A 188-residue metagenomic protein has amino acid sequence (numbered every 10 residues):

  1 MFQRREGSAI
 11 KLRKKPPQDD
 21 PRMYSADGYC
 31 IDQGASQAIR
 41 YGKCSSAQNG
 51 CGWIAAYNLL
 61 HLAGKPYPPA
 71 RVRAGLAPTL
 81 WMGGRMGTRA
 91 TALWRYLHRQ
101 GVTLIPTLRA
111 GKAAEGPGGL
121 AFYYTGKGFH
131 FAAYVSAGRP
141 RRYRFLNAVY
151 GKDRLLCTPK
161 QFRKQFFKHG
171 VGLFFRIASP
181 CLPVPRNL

Functional and structural regions predicted by a protein language model:
M1-M82: Active-site-adjacent structural segments surrounding the nucleophilic cysteine of cysteine proteases and isopeptidases
H61, P66, R71-N187: Conserved active-site-adjacent core of cysteine acyl-enzyme catalytic domains
